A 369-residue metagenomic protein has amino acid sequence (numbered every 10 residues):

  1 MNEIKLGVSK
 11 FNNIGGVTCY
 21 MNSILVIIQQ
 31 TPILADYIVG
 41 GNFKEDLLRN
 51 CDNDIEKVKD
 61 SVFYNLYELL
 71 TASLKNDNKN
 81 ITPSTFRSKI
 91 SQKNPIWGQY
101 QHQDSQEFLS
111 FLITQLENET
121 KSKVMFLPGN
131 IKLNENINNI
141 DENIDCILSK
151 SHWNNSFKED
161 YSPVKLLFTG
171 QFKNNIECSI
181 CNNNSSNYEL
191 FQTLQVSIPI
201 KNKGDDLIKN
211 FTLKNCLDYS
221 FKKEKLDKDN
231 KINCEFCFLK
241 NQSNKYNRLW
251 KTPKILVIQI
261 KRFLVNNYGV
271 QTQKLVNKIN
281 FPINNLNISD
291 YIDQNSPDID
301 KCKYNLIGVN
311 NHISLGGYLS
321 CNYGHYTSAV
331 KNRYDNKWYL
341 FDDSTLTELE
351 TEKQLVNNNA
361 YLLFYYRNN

Functional and structural regions predicted by a protein language model:
M1-L6, I28, G41-K57, K150 (+3 more regions): Exposed substrate/partner-binding surface patches
M1-N139, Q195-I200, D206-N210, I255-I260 (+2 more regions): USP/UBP deubiquitinase core
G16, N175, K228-K231: Residues immediately within or flanking Cys/His clusters that coordinate Zn2+ in small zinc-binding modules
T18, N175-E177, I255, T327: Beta-sheet entry/capping signal
C19-Y20, S179, E235: Short, surface-exposed helix/turn micro-motifs that flank interaction/cofactor sites
L34-A35, N175, W338: Internal amphipathic alpha-helical segments of the cytochrome P450 catalytic fold
S73-N76, N174-I176, N310-H312: Beta-strand elements of well-folded, non-transmembrane domains
Q99-S185: Active-site periphery "cap/insert" segments of enzyme catalytic domains
